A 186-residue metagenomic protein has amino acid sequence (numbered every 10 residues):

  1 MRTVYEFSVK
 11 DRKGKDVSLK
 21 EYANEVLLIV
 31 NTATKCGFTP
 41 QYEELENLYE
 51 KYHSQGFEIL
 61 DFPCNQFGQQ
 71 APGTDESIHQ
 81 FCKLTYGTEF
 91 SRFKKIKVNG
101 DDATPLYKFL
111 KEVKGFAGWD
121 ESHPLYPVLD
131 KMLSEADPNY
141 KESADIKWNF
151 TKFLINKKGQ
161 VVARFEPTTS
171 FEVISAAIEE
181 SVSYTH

Functional and structural regions predicted by a protein language model:
M1-K20: N-terminal "domain-start" segment that seeds a small globular fold
D11, N31-K35: Amphipathic alpha-helical repeat scaffolds
E25-V26, T34-K35, T39-F62, K83-Y86: Conserved helix-turn-beta segment immediately C-terminal to the redox Cys motif in thioredoxin-like folds
G56-G73, E89-G100: Thiol-based oxidoreductase modules, predominantly thioredoxin-like and allied folds used for disulfide exchange
F81-K83, G87-T168: Thiol/selenol-based redox catalytic cores and closely related redox-interacting motifs
A163-V182: Non-catalytic, surface beta->alpha helical segment in thiol-disulfide oxidoreductase systems
T185-H186: Conserved small/polar residues in nucleotide/adenosyl-binding loops
